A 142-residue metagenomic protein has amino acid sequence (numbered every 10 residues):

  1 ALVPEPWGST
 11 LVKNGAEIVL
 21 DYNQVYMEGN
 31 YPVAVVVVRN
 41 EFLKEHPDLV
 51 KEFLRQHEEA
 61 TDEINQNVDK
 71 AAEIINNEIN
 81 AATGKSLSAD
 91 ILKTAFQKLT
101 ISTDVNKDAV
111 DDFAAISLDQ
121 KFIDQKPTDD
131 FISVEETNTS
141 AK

Functional and structural regions predicted by a protein language model:
A1-N77: Pocket-lining segment of extracytoplasmic ligand-binding domains
L11, E28-N30, K93-F96, D129-T137: Short secondary-structure boundary/hinge segments and terminal tails
D21, N106, P127-T128: Residue-level detector of family-conserved "landmark" positions at structurally sensitive sites
K44-I123: Secondary-structure end/capping motifs
A114-K142: Conserved C-terminal helix/tail region of periplasmic/extracytoplasmic solute-binding proteins
